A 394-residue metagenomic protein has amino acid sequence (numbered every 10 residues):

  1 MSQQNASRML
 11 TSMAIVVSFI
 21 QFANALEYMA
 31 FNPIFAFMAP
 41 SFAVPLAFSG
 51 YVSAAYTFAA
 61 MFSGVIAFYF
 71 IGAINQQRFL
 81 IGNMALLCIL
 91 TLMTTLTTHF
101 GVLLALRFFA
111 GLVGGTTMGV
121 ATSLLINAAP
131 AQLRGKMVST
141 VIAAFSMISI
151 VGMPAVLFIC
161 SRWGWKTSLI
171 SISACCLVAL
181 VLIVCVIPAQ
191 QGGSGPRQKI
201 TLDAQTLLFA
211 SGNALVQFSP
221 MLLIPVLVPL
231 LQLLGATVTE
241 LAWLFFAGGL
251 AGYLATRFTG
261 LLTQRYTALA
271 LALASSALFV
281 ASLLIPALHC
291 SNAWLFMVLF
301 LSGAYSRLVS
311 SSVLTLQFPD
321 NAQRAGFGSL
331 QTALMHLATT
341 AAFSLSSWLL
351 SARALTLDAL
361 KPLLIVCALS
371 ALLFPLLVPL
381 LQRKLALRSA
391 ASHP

Functional and structural regions predicted by a protein language model:
N32, T206-F246, Y253: Extracytoplasmic gate region of multi-pass secondary transporters
F62-F100: Conserved MFS/SLC helix-loop-helix module at the cytosolic interface between two early adjacent transmembrane helices
S63-N75, L254-T267, L350: Helix-to-loop junctions at the C-terminal end of transmembrane segments in multipass secondary transporters
F100, L106-A144: Cytoplasmic helix-loop-helix junction between adjacent transmembrane helices in 12-TM secondary transporters
V102, A131-I187: Helix-loop-helix hairpin linking two adjacent transmembrane segments in secondary transporters
S161-S173, W348-L372: A membrane-interface helix-boundary motif in multi-pass transporters
L269-S311: C-terminal transmembrane helical hairpin of 12-TM major facilitator-type secondary transporters
A322-A354: A late C-terminal transmembrane helix in Major Facilitator Superfamily
